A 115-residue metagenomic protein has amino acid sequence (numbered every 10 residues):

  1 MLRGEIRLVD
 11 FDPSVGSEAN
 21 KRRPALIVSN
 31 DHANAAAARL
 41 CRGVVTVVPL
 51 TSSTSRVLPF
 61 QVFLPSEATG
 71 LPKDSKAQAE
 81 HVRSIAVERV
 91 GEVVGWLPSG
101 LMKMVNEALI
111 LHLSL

Functional and structural regions predicted by a protein language model:
M1-L115: Conserved functional hotspots at enzyme active or ligand-binding sites that engage polyanionic ligands
